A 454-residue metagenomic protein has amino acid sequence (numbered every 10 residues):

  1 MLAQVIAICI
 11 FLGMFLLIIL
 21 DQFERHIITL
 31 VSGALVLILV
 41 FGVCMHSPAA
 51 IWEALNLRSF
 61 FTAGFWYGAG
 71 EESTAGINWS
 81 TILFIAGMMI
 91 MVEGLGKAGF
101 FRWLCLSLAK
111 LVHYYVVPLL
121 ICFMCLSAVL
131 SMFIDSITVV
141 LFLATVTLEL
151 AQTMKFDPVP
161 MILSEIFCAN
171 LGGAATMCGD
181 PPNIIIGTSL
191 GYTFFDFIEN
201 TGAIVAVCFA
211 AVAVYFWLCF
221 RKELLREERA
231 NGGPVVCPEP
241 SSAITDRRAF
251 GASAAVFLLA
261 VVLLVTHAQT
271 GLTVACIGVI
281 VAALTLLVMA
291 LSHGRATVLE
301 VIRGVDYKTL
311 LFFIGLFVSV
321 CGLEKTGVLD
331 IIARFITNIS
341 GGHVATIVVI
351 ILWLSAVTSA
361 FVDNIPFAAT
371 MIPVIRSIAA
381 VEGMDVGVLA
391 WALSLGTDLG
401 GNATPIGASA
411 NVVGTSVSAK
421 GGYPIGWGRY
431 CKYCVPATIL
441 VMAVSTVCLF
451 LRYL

Functional and structural regions predicted by a protein language model:
M1-W103, G202-F209, A213-R334, I425 (+1 more regions): Hydrophobic transmembrane alpha-helices of multi-pass small-molecule transporters
I10, L39, L83-G87, C122-L126 (+5 more regions): Membrane-embedded alpha-helical core segments of multi-pass
L16-F23, E93, L126-D135, I166-C178 (+2 more regions): Transmembrane alpha-helix interface/packing and boundary motifs in multi-pass membrane proteins, characterized by
T29-S32, M89, L119-S127, V140 (+10 more regions): Alpha-helical transmembrane segments of multi-pass membrane proteins, especially transporters and channels
R58-D157, F312-E382, V386: Membrane-embedded alpha-helical segments and adjacent helix-loop junctions characteristic of multi-pass solute
T138-E149, I162, T176-L190, I332-R334 (+3 more regions): Re-entrant/interfacial helical elements at transmembrane boundaries that shape and gate the permeation pathway
E149-G233, S241, D385, V413-V447 (+1 more regions): Membrane-core helix-loop-helix motifs of multi-pass transport proteins
L259, L284, L299-I302, L316-V320 (+9 more regions): Generic hydrophobic alpha-helical scaffold/packing signal
